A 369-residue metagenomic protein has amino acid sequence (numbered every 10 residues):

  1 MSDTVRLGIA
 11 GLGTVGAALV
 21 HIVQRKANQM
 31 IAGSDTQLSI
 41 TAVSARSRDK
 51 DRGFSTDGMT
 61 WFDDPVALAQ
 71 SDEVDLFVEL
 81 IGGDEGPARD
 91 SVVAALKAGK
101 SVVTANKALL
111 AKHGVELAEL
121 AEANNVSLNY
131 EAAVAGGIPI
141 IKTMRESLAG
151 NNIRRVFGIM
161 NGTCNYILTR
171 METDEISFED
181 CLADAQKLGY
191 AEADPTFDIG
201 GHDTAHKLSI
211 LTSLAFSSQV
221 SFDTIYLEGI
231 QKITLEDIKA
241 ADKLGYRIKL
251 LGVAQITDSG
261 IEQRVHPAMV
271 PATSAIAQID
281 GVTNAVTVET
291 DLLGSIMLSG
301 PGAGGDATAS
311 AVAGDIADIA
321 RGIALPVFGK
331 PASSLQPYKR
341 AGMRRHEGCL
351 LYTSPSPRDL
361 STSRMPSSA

Functional and structural regions predicted by a protein language model:
S2-A98: N-terminal glycine-/serine-/threonine-rich beta1-alpha1-beta2 phosphate-ribose binding loop of Rossmann-like
G83, A95-K112: ADP-ribose/adenylate-binding Rossmann-like module
K107-L128: Rossmann-fold NAD(P)-binding glycine/threonine-rich loop
N125, N129-A191, H202-D203: Rossmann-like NAD(P)H-binding beta-loop-alpha module
D180-Q278, T283-A285: Substrate-binding/catalytic subdomain of NAD(P)-dependent oxidoreductase enzymes
S274-G348: ATP-dependent carboxylate/acyl-activation modules
Y352-D359: Conserved small/polar residues in nucleotide/adenosyl-binding loops
S363-A369: Hydrophobic alpha-helical segments, chiefly the membrane-spanning helices and signal/signal-anchor peptides
